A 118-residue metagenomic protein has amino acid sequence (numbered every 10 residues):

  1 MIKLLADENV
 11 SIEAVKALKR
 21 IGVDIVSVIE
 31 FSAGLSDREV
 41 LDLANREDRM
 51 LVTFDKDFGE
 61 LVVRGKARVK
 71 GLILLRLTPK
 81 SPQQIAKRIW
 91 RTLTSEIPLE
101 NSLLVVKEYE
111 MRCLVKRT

Functional and structural regions predicted by a protein language model:
M1-I2, L114-T118: Intrinsically disordered, low-complexity and often Lys/Arg-enriched segments
I2-R49: N-terminal first-folded block
I29-G34, L75-S81: Short, acidic/turn-prone active-site loops that include or flank metal/cofactor- and phosphate-binding residues
L43-N45, R68-G71: Short, hinge-like loop/turn segments at secondary-structure boundaries
N45-V62: Acidic, metal-binding active-site segment of PIN/NYN-like and related structure-specific nucleases
L61-V63, R68-V69: TOPRIM-like Mg2+-dependent DNA-processing core and adjacent phosphate-binding/basic surface
K70, R76-L114: C-terminal structural segments of small proteins and small subunits
